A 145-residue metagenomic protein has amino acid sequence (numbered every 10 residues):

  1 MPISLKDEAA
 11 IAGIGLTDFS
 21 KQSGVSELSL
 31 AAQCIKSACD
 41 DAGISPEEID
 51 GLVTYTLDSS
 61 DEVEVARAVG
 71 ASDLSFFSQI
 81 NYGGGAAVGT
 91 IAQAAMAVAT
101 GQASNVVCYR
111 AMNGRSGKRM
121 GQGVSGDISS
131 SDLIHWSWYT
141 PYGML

Functional and structural regions predicted by a protein language model:
M1-Y82, M96-T100, R110-L145: Conserved "HGTGT" condensation-loop signature of ketosynthase/thiolase-family condensing enzymes that catalyze
G89: Active-site histidine-anchored catalytic micro-motif
N105-Y109: Short, well-structured beta-strand segments enriched in hydrophobic/aromatic residues within extracellular or lumenal
